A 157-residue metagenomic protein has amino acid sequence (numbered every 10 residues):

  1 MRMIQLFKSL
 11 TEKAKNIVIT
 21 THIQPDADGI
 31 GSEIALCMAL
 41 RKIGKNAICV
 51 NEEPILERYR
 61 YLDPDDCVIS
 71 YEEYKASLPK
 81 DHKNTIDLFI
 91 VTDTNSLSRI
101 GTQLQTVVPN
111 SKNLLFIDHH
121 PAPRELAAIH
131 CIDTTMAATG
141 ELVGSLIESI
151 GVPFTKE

Functional and structural regions predicted by a protein language model:
M1-E157: Replace "Mg2+/Mn2+-dependent" with "divalent metal-dependent
